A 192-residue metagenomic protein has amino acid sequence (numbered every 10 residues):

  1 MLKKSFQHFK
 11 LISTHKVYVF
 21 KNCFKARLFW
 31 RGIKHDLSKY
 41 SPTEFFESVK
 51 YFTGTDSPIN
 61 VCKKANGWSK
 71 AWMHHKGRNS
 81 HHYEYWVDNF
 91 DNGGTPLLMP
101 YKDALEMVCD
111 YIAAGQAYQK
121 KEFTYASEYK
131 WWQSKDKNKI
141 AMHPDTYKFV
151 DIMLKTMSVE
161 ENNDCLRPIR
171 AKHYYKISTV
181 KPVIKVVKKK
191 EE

Functional and structural regions predicted by a protein language model:
M1-E192: Metal-dependent phosphohydrolase cores
